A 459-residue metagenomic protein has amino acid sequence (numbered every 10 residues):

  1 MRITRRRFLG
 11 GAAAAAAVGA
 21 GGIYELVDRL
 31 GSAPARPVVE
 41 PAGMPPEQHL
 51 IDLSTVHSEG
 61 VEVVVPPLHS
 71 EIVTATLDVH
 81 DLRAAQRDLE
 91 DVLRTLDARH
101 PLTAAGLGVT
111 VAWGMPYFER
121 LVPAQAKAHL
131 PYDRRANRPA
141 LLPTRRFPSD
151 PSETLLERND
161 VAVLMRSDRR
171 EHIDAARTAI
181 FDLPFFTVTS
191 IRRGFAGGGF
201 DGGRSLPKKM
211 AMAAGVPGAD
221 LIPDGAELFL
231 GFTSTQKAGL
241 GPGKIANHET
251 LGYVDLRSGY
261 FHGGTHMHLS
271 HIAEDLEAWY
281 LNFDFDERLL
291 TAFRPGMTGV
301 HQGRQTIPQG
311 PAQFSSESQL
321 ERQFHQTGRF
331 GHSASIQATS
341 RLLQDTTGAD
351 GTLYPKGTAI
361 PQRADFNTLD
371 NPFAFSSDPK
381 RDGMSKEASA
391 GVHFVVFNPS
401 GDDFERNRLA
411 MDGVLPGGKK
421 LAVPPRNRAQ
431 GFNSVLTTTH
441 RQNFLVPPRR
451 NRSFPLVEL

Functional and structural regions predicted by a protein language model:
R2, R7-L459: Long, histidine/aromatic-enriched segments associated with O2/redox biology
